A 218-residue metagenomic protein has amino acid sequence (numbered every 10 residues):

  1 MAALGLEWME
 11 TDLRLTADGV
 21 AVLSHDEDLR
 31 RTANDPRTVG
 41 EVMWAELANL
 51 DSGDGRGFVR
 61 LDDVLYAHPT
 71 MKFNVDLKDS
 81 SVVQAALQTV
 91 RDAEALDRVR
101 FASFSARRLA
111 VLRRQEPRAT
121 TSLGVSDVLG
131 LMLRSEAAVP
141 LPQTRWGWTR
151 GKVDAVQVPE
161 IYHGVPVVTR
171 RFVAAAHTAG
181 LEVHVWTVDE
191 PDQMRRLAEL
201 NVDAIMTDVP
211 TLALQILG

Functional and structural regions predicted by a protein language model:
M1: Conserved, function-defining core regions and hallmark residues within catalytic/recognition domains
L4-E7, V20, H25-G124, T149-A179: Metal-dependent phosphodiesterase/phospholipase catalytic core, i.e., the His/Asp/Glu-rich active-site region
D12: Active-site-adjacent segment of FAD-dependent monooxygenases/related oxidoreductases
R30, V128-G130, D192: Flexible, glycine-rich phosphate/dinucleotide-binding loops and adjacent beta-alpha linkers at cofactor/substrate
D51-F58, M132-G218: C-terminal active-site rim and adjoining tail of enzyme catalytic domains
S103, S126-D127, V185-E190: Glycine-rich beta-to-alpha transition loops that act as phosphate-gripper elements at the mouths of alpha/beta enzyme
A106, R118, L123-R145: Beta/alpha (TIM)-barrel catalytic core signal, keyed to glycine-rich beta->alpha loops juxtaposed to Asp/Glu that bind
